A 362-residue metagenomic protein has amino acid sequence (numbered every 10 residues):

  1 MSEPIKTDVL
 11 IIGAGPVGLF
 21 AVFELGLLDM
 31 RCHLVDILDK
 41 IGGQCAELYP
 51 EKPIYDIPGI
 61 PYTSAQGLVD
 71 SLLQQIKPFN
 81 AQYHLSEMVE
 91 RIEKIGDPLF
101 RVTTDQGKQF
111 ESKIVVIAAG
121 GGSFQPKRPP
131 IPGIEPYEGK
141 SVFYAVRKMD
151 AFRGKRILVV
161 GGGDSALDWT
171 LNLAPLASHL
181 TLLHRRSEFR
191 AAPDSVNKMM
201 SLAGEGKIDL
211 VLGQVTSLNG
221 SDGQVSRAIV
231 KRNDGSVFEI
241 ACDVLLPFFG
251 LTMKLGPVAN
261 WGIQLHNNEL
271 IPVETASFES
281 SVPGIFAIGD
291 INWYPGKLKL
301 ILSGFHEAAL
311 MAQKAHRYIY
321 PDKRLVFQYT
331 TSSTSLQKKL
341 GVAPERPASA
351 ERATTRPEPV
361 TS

Functional and structural regions predicted by a protein language model:
M1-I12, L27-L28, K40, Y83-K155 (+4 more regions): FAD-binding core/adjacent interface of flavoenzyme oxidoreductases
I5, D70, I76-T104, Q109-S112 (+3 more regions): A Rossmann-like FAD-binding core segment of flavoenzymes
T7-L34, W169-A174: N-terminal Rossmann-like FAD-binding beta1-loop-alpha1 element of flavoenzymes
G26-E47, L180-A191: Glycine-rich FAD pyrophosphate-binding loop
D39, R153-L176: Rossmann-like NAD(P)H-binding beta-loop-alpha module
D39-T63, A192-K198: Conserved N-terminal glycine-rich FAD pyrophosphate-binding loop of Rossmann-like flavoproteins
P130-A151, F248-L302, L310, R317: FAD-site-proximal beta/loop scaffold in flavoenzymes
L167-W169, I291-S335: A conserved FAD-binding loop/helix module that cradles the flavin
